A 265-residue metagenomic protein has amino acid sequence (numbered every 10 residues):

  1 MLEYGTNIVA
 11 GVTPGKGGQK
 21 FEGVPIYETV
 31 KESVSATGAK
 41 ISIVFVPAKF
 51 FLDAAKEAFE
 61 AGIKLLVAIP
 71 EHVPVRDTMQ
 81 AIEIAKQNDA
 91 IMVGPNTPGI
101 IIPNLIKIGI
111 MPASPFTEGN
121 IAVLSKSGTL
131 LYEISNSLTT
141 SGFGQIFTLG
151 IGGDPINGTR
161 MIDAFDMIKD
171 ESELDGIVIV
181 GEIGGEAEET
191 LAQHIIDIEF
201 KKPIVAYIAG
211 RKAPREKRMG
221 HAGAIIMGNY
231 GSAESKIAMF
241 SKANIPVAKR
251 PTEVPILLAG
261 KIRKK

Functional and structural regions predicted by a protein language model:
M1-K265: Catalytic-core regions of core metabolic enzymes, especially those transforming organic acids/acyl-group intermediates
